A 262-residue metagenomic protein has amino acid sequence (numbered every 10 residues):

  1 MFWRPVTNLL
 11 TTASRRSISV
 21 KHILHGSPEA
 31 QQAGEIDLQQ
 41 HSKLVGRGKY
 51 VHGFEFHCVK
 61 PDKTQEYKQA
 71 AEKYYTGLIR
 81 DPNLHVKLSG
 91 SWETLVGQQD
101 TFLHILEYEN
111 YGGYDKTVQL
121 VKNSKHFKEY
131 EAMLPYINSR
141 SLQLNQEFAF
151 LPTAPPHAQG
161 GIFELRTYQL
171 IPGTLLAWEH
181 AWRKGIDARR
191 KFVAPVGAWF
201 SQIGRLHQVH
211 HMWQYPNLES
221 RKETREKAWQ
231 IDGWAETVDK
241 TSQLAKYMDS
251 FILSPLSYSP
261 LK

Functional and structural regions predicted by a protein language model:
F2-V6, L10-K49, H85-L103, K125-I162 (+3 more regions): Glycine-rich beta-strand-turn "strand-cap" elements at beta-sheet edges
S27, K63-K87, L120-M133, T174-G197 (+2 more regions): Short amphipathic alpha-helical segments
V51-F56, Y67, A71, Y75 (+5 more regions): Short, structured motif recognition centered on aromatic/hydrophobic residues
H52-E55, V118-V121, N145, F163-Y168 (+2 more regions): Aromatic/pi-system hotspot detector in well-structured domains
K60-K63, E107-G113, I171-T174, Q214-S220: Helix N-cap motif at beta-to-alpha junctions
Q69-T76, H85-N123: N-terminal accessory/assembly segment that mediates macromolecular interactions
R80, K116-T117, E223-T224: Intrinsically disordered, low-complexity regions enriched in proline, serine, glycine and charged residues
N217-T224, Q230: C-terminal transmembrane module of eukaryotic multi-pass membrane proteins
